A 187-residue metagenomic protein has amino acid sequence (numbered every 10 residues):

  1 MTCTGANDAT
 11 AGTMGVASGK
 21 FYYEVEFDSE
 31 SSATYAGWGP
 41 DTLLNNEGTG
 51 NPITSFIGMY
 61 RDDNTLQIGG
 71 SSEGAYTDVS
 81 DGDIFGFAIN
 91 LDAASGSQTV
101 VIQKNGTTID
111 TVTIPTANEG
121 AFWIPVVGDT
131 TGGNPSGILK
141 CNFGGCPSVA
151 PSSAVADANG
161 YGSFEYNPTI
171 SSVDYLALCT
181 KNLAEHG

Functional and structural regions predicted by a protein language model:
M1-G187: PRY/SPRY (B30.2) beta-sandwich protein-interaction domains and their adjacent Ser/Pro/Gly-rich low-complexity linkers
